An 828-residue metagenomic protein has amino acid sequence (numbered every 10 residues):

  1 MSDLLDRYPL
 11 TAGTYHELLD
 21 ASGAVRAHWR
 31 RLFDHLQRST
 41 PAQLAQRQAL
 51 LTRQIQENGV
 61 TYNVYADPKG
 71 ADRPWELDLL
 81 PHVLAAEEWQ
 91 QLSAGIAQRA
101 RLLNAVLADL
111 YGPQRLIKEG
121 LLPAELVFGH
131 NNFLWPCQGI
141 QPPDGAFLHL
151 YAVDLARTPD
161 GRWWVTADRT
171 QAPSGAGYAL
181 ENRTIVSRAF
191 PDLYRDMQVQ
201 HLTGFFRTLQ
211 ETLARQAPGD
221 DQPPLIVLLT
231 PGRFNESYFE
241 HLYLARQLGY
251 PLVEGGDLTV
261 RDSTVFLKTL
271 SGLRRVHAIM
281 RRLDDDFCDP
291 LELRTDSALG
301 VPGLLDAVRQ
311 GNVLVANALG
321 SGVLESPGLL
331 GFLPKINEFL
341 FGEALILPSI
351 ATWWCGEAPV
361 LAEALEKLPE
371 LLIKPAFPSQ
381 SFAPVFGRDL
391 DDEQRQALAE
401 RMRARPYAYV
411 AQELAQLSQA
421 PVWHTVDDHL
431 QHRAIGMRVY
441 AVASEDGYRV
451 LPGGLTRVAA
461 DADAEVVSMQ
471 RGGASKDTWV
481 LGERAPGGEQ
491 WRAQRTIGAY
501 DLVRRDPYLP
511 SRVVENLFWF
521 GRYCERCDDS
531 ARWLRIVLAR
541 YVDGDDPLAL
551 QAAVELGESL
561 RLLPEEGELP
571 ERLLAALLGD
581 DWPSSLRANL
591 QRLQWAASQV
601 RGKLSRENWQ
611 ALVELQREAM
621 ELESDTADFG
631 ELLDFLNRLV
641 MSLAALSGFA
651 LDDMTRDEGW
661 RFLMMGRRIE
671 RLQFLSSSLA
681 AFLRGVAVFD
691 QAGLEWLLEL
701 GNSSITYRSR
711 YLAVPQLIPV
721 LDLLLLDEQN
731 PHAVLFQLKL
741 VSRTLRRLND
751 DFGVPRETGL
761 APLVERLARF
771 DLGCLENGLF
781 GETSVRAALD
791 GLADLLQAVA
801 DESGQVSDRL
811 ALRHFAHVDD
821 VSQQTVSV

Functional and structural regions predicted by a protein language model:
M1-E87, Q91: N-terminal low-complexity, Ser/Thr- and acidic-residue-enriched intrinsically disordered segments
S2-A27, S39, H149-Y151, R157-W164 (+2 more regions): ATP-binding N-terminal substructure of ATP-dependent carboxylate-amine bond-forming enzymes
Y15, L32, L304, L398 (+2 more regions): Generic hydrophobic alpha-helical segments
E57-F147, T158-D160, T170-I226, G232-H241 (+4 more regions): Alpha-helical transmembrane segments and their helix-helix packing motifs
D67, G256-D257, G320, L345 (+2 more regions): Proline- and acidic/polar-enriched loop/turn elements at helix boundaries
W89-P113, P123, G129-L134, A245 (+4 more regions): Active-site nucleotide/adenylate-binding loops and adjacent lid/helix of ATP-dependent enzymes
F128-W164, R275-A278, W353-P369, R388-R471: Phosphate-binding site of ATP-dependent enzymes
C288-L291, V422, V542-D543: A generic structural signal for short coil/turn motifs at secondary-structure boundaries
